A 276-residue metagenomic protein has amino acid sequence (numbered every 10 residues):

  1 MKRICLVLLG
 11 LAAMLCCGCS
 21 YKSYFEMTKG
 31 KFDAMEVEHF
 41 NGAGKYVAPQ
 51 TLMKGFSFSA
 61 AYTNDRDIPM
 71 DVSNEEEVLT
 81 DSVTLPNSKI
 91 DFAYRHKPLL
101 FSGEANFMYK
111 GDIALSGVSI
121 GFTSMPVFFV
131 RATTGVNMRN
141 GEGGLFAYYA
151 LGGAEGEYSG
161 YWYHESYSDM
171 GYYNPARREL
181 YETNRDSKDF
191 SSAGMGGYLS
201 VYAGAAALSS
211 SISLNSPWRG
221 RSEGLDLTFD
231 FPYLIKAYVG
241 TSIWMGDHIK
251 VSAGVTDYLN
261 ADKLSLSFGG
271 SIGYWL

Functional and structural regions predicted by a protein language model:
C19-G55: Outer-membrane beta-barrel biogenesis signature
S20, D262-L276: Outer-membrane beta-barrel "beta-signal"
L52-K54, P86, R95-G103, D112 (+5 more regions): Residues that define the transmembrane beta-barrel architecture of outer-membrane proteins
M53, M108-A114, M125, N137-G141 (+4 more regions): Outer-membrane beta-barrel channels and translocator barrels
F56-A60, G103, S116-I120, A132 (+4 more regions): Membrane-embedded beta-strand positions of outer-membrane beta-barrel proteins
S59-T63, N106-M108, S119-M125, Y148-A154 (+3 more regions): Outer-membrane beta-barrel pore domains and translocons
Y62-G103: Surface-exposed strand-loop-strand hairpins of Gram-negative outer-membrane beta-barrel proteins
G152-S252, T256-A261, L276: Outer-membrane beta-barrel transmembrane domain signature
